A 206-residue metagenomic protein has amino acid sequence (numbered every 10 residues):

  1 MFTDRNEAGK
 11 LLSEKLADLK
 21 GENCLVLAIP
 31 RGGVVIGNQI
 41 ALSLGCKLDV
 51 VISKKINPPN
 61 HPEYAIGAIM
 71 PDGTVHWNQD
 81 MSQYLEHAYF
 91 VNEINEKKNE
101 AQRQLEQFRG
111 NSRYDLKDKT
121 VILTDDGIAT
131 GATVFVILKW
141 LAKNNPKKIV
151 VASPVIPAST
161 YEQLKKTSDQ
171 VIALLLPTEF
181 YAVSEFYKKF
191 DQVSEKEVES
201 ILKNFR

Functional and structural regions predicted by a protein language model:
M1-R206: PRPP-associated nucleotide enzymes
